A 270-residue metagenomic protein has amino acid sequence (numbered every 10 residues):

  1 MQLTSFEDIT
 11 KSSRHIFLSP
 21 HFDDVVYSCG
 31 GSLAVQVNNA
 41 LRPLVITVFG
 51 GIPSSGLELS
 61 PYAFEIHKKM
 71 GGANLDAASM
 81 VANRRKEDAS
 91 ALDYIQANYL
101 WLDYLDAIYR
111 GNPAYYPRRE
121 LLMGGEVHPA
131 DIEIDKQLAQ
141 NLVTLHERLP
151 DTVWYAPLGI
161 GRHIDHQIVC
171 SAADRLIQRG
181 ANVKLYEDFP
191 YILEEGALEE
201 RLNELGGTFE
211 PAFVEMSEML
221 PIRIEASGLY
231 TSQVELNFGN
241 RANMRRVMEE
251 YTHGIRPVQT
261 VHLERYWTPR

Functional and structural regions predicted by a protein language model:
M1-K11, A78, K86-P117, T144-L149 (+2 more regions): The feature marks non-catalytic terminal segments
Q2-I168, L176-R179: Active-site beta-strand->loop->alpha-helix modules in alpha/beta enzyme cores, enriched in Gly/His/Asp(Glu)
A173: Conserved catalytic block of serine-dependent lipid acyl chemistry
